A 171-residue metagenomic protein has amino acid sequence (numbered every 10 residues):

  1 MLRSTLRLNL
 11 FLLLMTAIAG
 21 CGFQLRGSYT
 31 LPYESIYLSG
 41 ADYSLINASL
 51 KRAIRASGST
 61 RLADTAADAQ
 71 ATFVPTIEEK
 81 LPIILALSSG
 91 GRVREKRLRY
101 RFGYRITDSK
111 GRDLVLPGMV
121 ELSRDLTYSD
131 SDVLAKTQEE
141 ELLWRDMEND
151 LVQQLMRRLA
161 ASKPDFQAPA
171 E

Functional and structural regions predicted by a protein language model:
M1-L10: Bacterial N-terminal signal peptides that target proteins for export
S4, A17-S59, P164-E171: A structural "domain/chain start" motif
I54, G58, I106-K110, D130 (+1 more regions): Sec/Tat-exported extracytoplasmic proteins
T60-A71: Short acidic low-complexity segments
V74-M119, L126-E141: Surface-exposed short loop/turn segments
L134-E171: C-terminal/domain-edge helix-coil "capping" segments
